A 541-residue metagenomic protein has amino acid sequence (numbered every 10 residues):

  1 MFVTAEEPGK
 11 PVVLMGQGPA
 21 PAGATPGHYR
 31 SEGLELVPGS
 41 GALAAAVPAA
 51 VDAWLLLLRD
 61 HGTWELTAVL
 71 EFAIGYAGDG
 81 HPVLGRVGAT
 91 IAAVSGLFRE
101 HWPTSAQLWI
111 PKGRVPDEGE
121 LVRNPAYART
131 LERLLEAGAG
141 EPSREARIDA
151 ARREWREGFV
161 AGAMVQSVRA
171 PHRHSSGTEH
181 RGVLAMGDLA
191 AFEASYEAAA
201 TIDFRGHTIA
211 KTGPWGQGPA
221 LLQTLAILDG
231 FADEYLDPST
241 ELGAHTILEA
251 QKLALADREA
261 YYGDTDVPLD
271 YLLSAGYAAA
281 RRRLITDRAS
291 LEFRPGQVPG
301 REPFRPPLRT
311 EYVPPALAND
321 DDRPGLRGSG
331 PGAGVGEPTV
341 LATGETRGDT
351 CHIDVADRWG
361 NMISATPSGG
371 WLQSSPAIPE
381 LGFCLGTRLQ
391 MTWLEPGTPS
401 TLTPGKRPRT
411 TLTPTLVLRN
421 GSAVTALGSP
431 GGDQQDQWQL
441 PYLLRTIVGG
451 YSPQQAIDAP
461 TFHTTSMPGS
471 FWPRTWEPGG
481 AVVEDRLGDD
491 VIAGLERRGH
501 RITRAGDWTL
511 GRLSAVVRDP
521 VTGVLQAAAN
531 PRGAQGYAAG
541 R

Functional and structural regions predicted by a protein language model:
M1-A150, W155-G216, R409: Noncatalytic scaffold domains of N-terminal-nucleophile
F2-T4, P8-V13, R30, P171-A185 (+7 more regions): Active-site rim segments in enzyme catalytic domains, especially the processed small/beta chain of N-terminal
V12-G16, H207-P214, A220-I227, D233 (+5 more regions): Short, well-ordered beta-strand elements
P19, G370-L372, G431-G432, G533: A short acidic/small-residue loop/turn micro-motif
T67-G78, R152-Q166, P238-R258, P453-T464: Short, well-structured alpha-helical segments that form the helix of a local strand-helix-strand
G113, A161, V165, E179-G182 (+3 more regions): Internal maturation/activation junctions in enzymes
W359, P404-P408, Q439, T446-D507: Extended C-terminal subregions enriched in glycine
